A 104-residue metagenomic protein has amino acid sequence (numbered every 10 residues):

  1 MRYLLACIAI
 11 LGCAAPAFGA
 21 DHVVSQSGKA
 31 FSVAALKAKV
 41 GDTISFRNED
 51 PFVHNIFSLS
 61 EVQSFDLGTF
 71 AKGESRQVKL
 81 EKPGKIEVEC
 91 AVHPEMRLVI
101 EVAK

Functional and structural regions predicted by a protein language model:
M1-L5: Positively charged n-region of N-terminal signal peptides that target proteins for export
C7, A17-K104: Extracytoplasmic copper-binding redox domains, predominantly the cupredoxin/blue-copper superfamily
